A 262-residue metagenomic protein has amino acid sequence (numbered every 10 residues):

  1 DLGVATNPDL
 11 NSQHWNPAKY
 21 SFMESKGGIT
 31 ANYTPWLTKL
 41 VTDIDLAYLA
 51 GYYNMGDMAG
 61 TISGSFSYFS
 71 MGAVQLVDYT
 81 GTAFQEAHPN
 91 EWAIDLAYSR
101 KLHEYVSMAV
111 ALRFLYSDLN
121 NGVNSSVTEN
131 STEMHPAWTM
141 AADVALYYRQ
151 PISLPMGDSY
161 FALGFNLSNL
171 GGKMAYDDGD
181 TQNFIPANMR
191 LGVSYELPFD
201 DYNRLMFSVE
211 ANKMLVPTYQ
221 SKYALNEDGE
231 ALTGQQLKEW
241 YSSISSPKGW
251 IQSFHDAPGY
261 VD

Functional and structural regions predicted by a protein language model:
D1-D262: Subset of outer-membrane beta-barrel
